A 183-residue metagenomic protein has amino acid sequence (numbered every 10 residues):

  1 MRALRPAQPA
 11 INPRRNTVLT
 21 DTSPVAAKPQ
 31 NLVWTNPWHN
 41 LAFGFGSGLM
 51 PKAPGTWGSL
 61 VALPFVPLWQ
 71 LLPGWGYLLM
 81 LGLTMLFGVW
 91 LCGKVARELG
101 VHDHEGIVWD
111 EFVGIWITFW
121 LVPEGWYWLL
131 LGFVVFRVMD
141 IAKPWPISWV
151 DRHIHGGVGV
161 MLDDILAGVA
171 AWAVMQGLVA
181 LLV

Functional and structural regions predicted by a protein language model:
L4, N12-L60, W90-T118, V138-V169: Interhelical loop and helix-boundary elements at the membrane-water interface of polytopic inner-membrane proteins
L60-P73, W116-V122: Interfacial segments of multi-pass membrane proteins
V66, L81-W90, I115, F119-W120 (+2 more regions): Alpha-helical transmembrane segments of multi-pass membrane proteins
L68-G82, P146-G157: Membrane interface segments of multi-pass transport proteins and intramembrane proteases
G74-Y77, H104-E111, E124-V134: Internal alpha-helical transmembrane segments of multi-pass membrane proteins
M175-V183: Juxtamembrane boundary at the C-terminal end of a transmembrane helix
